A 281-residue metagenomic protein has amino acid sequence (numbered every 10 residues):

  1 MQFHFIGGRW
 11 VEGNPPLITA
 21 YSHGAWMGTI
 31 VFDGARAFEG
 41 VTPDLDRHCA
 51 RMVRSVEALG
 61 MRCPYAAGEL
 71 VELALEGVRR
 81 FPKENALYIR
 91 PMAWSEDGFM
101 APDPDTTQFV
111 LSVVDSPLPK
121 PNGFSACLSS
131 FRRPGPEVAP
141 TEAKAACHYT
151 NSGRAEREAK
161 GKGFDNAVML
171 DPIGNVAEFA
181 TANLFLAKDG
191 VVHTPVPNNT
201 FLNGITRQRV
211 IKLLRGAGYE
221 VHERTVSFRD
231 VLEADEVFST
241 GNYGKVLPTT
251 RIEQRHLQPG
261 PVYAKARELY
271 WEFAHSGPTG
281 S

Functional and structural regions predicted by a protein language model:
M1-E76, W94, P102-S281: Helix-start/capping segments and mature chain N-termini
A74, K83-A93: Ordered, amphipathic secondary-structure segments that act as subunit-interaction surfaces in large macromolecular
F81-K83, M100, R255: An exposure/low-complexity boundary signal
